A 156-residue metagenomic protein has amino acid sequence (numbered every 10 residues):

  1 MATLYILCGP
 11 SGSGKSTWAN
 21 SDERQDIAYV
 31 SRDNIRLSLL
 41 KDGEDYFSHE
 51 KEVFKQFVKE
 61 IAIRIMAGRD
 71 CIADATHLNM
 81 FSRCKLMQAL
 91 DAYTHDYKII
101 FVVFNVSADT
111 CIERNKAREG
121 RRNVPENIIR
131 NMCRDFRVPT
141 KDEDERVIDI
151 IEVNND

Functional and structural regions predicted by a protein language model:
M1-A2, D26, G68, D96-K98: A general structural motif
A2-C8, S13-S16, S21-Q25, Y93 (+1 more regions): Conserved GTP-binding G-domain of TRAFAC-class P-loop NTPases and closely related GTPase folds
S13, T17-R69: Conserved substrate/cofactor phosphate-moiety recognition/catalytic segment in nucleotide-dependent phosphotransferases
V30, V102, I151: General small-molecule cofactor/ligand-binding pocket signal
S38-G43, I65, L78-R121, N131 (+1 more regions): ATP-dependent NMP and nucleoside kinases share a basic, alpha-helical "lid"
F47-F54, T76, R122, E126: Flexible, glycine- and charge-enriched loops at secondary-structure boundaries
D70-A75, F101: Short catalytic-loop micro-motif centered on adjacent basic/acidic residues
